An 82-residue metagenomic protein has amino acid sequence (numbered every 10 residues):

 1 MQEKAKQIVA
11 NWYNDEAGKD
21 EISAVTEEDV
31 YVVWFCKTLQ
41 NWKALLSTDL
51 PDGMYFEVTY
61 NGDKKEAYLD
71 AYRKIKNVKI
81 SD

Functional and structural regions predicted by a protein language model:
M1-E28: Short, non-transmembrane alpha-helical segments in secretory-pathway proteins
N11-N14, N41, N61, N77: Detector for Asparagine
Y13-E16, E57, A71: Functionally constrained cores in energy, signaling, and assembly domains
D20-E21, W42-K43, Y68, I80: Amphipathic alpha-helical interaction segments
E28-Y31, K76-V78: Residue-level marker of intrinsically disordered, low-complexity segments enriched for small/polar residues
D29-E66: Amphipathic, interaction-prone secondary-structure segments
K64-D82: A short, surface-exposed interaction/processing loop segment used at functional sites
